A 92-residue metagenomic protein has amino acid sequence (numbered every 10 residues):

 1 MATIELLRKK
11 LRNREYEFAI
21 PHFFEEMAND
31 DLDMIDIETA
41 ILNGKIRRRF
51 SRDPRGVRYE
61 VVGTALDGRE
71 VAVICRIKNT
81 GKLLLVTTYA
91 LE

Functional and structural regions predicted by a protein language model:
M1-E92: Ribonuclease/tRNase effector modules and their secretory precursors
